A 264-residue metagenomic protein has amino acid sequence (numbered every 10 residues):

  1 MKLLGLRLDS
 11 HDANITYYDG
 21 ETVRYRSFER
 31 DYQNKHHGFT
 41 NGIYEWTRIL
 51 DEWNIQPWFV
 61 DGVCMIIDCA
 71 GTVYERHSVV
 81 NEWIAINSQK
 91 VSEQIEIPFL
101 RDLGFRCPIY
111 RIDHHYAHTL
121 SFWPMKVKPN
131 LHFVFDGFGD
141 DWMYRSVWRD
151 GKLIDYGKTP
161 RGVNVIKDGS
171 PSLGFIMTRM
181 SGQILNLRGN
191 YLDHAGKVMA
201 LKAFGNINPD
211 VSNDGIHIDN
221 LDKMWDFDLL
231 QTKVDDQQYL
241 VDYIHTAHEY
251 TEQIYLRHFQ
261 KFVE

Functional and structural regions predicted by a protein language model:
M1-E264: Short acidic/glycine-rich loops and adjacent helix/strand connectors that line catalytic pockets where negatively
